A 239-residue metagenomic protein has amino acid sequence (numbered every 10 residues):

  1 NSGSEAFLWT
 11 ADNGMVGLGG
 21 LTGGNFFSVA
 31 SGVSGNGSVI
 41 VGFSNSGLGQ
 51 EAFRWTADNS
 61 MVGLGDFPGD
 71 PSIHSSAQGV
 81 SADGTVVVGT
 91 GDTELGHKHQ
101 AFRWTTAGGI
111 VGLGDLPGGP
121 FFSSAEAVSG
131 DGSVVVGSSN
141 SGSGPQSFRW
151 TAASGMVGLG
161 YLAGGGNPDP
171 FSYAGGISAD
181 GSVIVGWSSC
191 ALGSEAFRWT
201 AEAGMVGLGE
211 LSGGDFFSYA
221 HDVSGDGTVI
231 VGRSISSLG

Functional and structural regions predicted by a protein language model:
N1-G239: Residue-level hotspots at or immediately adjacent to binding/recognition sites across diverse folds
